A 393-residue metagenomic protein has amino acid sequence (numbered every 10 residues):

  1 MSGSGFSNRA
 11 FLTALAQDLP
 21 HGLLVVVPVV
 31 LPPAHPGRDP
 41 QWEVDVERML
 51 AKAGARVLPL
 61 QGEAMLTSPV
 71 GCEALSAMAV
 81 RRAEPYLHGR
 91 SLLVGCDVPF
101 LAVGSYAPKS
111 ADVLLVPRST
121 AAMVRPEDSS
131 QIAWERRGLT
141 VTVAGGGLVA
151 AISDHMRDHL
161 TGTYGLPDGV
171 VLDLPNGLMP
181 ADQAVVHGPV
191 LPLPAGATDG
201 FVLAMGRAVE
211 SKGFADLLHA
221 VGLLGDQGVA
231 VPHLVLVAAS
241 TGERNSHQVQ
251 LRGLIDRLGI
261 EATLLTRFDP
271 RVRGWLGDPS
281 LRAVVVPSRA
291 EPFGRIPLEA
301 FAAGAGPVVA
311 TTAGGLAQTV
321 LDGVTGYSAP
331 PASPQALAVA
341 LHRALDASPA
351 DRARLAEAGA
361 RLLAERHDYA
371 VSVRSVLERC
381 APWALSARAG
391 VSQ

Functional and structural regions predicted by a protein language model:
G3, P349, A353-C380: A charged, aromatic-enriched C-terminal amphipathic alpha-helix characteristic of glycosyltransferases across folds
F6-A10, V209-G225: A conserved mid-protein helix/loop that constitutes part of the nucleotide-sugar donor-binding site
S129-V149: Membrane-proximal helix-turn-helix segments that form the acceptor-binding/catalytic region of lipid-linked
H155, G177: Carbohydrate-associated surface elements
Q248-P270, W275: Nucleotide-activated donor-binding/catalytic signature segment of Leloir-type glycosyltransferases, i.e., the conserved
R289: Aromatic "clamp/platform" in nucleotide-sugar-dependent glycosyltransferases that forms part of the donor/acceptor
G306-A310: Short hydrophobic beta-strand element within catalytic cores of glycosyltransferases and related nucleotide-activated
D322-G323, Y327-P334, R343-P349: Conserved acidic donor-binding segment of nucleotide-sugar-dependent glycosyltransferases
